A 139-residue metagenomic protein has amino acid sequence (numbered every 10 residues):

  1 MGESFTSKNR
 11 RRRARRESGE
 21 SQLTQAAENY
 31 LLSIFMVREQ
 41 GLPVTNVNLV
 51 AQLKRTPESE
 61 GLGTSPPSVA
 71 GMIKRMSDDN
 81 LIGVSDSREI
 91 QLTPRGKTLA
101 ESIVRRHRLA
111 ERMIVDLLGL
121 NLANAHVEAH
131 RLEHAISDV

Functional and structural regions predicted by a protein language model:
G2-I34: Short alpha-helical segments that sit at the start of domains
M36-L42, V104-R105: Short helix-capping/hinge SLiMs at alpha-helix to coil transitions
Q40-L53, E60-G61: Short acidic, hydrophobic short linear motifs in intrinsically disordered regions
V47, K74, P94, R112: Residues within the helices of the helix-turn-helix
S65-S68: Residues in the helix-turn-helix
G71, S77-S87: A short, conserved structural fragment
R88-H107: Basic, amphipathic "hinge/linker" alpha-helix immediately C-terminal to the N-terminal HTH DNA-binding motif
R108-V139: Amphipathic alpha-helical dimerization/coiled-coil segments that flank or bridge DNA-binding/regulatory modules
